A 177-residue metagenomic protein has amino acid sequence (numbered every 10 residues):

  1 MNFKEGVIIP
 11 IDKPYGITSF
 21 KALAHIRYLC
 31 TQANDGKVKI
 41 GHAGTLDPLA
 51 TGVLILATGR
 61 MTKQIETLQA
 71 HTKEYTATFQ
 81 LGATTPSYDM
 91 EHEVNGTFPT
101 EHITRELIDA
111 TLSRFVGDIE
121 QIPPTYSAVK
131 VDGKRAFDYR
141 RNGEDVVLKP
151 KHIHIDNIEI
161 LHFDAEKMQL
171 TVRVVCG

Functional and structural regions predicted by a protein language model:
M1-G177: Catalytic/RNA-binding core of pseudouridine synthases
